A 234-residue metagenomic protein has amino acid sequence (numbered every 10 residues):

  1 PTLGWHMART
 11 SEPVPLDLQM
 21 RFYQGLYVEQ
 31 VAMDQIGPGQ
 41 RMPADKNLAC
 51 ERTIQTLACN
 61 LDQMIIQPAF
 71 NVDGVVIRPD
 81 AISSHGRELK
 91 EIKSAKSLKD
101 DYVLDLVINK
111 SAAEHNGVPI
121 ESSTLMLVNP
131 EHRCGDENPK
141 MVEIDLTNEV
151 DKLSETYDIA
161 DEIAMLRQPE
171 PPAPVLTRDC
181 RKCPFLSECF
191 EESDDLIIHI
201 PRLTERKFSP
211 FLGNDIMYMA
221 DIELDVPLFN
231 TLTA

Functional and structural regions predicted by a protein language model:
P1-L3, R167-L196: Cysteine-cluster motifs in flexible loop/terminal segments that predominantly coordinate metals
P1-R87, R206-I222: Metal-dependent nuclease catalytic cores that hydrolyze phosphodiester bonds in DNA/RNA, characterized by
L18, F22, A95-V103, A173: Short, charged/polar micro-motifs that form catalytic or ligand-binding hotspots
C50-M64, F70-D161: Nucleic-acid nuclease catalytic cores
A112-N116, E188, N214: Active-site catalytic microenvironments for nucleophilic, acid-base chemistry
R133-N148, F185-L203: Short His/Asp/Glu-rich catalytic/ion-coordination signatures at enzyme active sites or charged loops
I159, L166-R167: Solvent-exposed beta-edge/loop recognition patches
D195-T233: Helix-hairpin-helix
